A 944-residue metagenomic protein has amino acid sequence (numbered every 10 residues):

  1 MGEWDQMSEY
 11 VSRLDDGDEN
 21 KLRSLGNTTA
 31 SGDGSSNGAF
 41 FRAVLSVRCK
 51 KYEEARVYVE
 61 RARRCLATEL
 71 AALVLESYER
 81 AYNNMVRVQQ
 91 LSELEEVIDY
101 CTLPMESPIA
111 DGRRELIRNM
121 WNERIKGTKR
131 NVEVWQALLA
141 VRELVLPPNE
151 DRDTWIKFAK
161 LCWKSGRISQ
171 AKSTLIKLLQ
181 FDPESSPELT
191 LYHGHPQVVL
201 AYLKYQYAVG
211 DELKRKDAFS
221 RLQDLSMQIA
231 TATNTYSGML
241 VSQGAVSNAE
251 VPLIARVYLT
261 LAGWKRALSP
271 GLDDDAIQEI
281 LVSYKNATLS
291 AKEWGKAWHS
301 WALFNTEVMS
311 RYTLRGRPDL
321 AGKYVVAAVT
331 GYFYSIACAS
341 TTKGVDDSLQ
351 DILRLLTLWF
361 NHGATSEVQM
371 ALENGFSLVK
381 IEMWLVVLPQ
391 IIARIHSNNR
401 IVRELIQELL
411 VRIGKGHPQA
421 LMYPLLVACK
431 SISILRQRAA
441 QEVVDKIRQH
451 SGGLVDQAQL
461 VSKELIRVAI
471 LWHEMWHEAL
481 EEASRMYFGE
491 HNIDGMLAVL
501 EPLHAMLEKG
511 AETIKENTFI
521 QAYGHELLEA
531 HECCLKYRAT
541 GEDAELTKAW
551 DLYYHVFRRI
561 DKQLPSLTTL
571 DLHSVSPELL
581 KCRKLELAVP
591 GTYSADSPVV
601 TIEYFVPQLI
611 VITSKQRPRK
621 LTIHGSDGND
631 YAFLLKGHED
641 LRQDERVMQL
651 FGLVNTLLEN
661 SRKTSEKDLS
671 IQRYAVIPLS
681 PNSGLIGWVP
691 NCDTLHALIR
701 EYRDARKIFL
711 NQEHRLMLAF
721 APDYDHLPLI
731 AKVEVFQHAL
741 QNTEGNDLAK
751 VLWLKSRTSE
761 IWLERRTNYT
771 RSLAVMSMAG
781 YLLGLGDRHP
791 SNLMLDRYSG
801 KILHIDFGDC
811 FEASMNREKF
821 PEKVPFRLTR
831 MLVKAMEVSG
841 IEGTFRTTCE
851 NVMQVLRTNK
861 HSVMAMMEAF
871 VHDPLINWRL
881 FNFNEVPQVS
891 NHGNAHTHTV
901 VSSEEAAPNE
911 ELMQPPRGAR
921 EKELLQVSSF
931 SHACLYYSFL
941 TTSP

Functional and structural regions predicted by a protein language model:
M1, Q6-D16, K21-L25, R124-N149 (+7 more regions): Acidic/polar, low-complexity linker and loop regions
M1-R13, A43-K50, R142-P183, N374-C429 (+3 more regions): Extended amphipathic alpha-helical scaffold segments
M1-V368, V402, H417-P418, D445-F557: Long alpha-helical scaffold regions
G2, D33, G38, N149 (+19 more regions): Eukaryote-biased feature marking scaffold/signaling PDZ-domain proteins and nuclear chromatin regulators
S35, P147, W163, A249 (+19 more regions): Short amphipathic alpha-helical molecular recognition features
K204, G263, L303, Q390-A393 (+2 more regions): Contiguous, well-ordered alpha-helical segments that form the cores/surfaces of helical PPI scaffolds
H362, R400-E404, E408-V775, L795-P944: ATP-dependent kinase catalytic cores of phosphoinositide-metabolizing enzymes and PI3K-like protein kinases
D787, S791-M794: Catalytic-loop signature of eukaryotic-like protein kinases
